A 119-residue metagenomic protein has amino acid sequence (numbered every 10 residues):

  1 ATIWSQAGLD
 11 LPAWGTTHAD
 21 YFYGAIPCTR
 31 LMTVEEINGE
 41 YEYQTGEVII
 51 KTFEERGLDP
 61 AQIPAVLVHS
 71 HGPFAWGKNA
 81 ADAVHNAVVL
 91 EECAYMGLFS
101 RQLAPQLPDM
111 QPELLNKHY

Functional and structural regions predicted by a protein language model:
A1-Y119: Glycine-rich flexible loops
